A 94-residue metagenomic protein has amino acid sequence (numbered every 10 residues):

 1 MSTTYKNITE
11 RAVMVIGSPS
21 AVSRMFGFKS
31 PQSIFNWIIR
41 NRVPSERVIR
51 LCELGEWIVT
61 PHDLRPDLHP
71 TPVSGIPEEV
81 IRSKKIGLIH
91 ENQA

Functional and structural regions predicted by a protein language model:
S2, K6, E10, F35-N36 (+3 more regions): Short, charged recognition helix plus adjacent turn of helix-turn-helix-like nucleic-acid-binding domains
A12-M14, R42: Short amphipathic helical patch at the helix-1/turn junction of helix-turn-helix
G17-S18: Residue-level signal for the short linker/turn that defines the boundary of a DNA-recognition helix
A21-R24: Short alpha-helical "recognition helix" segments of helix-turn-helix
G27-R42: Recognition helix of helix-turn-helix/homeodomain-like DNA-binding domains that insert into the DNA major groove
R40-E53: Short, basic-rich loop-to-helix N-cap that marks the start of a DNA-contacting helix
